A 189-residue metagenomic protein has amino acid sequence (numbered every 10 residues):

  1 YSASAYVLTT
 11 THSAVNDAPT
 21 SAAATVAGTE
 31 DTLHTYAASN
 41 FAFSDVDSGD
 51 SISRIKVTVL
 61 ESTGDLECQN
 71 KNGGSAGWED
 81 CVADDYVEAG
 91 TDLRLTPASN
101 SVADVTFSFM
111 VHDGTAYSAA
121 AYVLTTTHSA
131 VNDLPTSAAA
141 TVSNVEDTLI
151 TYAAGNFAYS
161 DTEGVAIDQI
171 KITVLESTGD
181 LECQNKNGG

Functional and structural regions predicted by a protein language model:
Y1-D17, T29-T35, S39-S51, E61-P135 (+3 more regions): Acidic, turn/loop-rich segments in luminal/extracellular domains of secretory-pathway and cell-surface proteins
A24-G28, A140-S143: Short beta-strand segments of immunoglobulin-like
